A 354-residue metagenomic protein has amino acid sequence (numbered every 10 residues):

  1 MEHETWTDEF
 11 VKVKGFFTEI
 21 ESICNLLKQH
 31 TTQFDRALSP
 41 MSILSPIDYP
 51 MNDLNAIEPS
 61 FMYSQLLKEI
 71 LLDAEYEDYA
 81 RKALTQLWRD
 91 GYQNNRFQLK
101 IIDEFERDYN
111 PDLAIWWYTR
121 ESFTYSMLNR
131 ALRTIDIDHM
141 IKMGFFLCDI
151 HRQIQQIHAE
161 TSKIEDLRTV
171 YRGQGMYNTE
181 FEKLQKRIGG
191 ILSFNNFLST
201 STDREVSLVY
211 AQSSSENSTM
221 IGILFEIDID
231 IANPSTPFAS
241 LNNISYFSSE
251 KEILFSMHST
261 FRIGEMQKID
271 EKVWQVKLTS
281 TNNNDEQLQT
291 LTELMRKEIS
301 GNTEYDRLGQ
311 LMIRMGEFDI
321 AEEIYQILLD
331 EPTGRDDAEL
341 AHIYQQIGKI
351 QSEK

Functional and structural regions predicted by a protein language model:
M1-K354: Mono-ADP-ribosyltransferase
